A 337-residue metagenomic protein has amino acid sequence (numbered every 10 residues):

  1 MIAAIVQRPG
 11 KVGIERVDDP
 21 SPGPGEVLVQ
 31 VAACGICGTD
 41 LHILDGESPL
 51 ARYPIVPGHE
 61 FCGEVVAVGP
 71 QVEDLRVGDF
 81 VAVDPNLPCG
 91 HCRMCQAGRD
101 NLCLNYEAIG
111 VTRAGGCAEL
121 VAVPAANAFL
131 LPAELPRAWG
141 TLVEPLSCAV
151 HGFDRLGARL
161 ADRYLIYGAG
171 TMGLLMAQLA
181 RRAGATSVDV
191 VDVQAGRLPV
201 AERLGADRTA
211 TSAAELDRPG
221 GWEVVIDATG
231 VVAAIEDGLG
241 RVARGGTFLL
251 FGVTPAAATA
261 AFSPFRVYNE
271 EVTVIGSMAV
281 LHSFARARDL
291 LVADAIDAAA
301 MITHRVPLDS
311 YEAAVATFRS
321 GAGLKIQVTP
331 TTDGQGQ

Functional and structural regions predicted by a protein language model:
D18-C34, S48-R93, P132-E134: Glycine-rich beta-strand-centered segment in the early N-terminal region that forms part of a ligand/cofactor-binding
V66, V188-D189, I275: Conserved beta-strand positions in the Rossmann-like core of class I SAM-dependent methyltransferases
F80, R163, G246-T247, T273: Short glycine-centered segments of the SAM/dcSAM-binding site in methyltransferase folds
C89-Y167: NAD(P)H dinucleotide-binding glycine-rich loop of Rossmann-like/cofactor-binding domains, especially the beta1-alpha1
L135-A214: Mid-domain Rossmann-like dinucleotide-binding core that forms the NAD(H)/NADP(H) cofactor-binding site
L156, P199-V272: Glycine-rich cofactor phosphate-binding loops and adjacent beta1-alpha1 units of small-molecule cofactor enzyme domains
V193-Q194, T254, V280: Residues in the short beta-alpha loop(s) of Rossmann-like NAD(P)-binding domains
E236, L281-Q337: C-terminal hydrophobic helical "lid"/dimerization subdomain of Rossmann-like NAD(P)H-dependent oxidoreductases
